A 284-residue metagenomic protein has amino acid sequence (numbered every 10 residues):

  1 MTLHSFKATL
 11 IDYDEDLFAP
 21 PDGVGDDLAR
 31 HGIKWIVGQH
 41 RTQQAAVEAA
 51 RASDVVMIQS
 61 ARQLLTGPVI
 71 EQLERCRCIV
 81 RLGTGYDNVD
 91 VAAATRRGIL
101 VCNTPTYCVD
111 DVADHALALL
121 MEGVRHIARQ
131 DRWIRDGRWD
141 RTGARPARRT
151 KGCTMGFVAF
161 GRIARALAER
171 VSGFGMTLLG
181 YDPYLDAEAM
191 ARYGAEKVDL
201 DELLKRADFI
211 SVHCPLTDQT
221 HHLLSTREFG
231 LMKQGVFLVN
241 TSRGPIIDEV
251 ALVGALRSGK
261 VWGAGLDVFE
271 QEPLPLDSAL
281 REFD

Functional and structural regions predicted by a protein language model:
M1-S53: N-terminal glycine-/charge-rich "phosphate-binding" loop or analogous flexible N-terminal tail
G23, R138, T142-Q234: Rossmann-like dinucleotide/phosphate-binding beta-alpha-beta segment
Q39, Q59, L82-G83, I99-D110 (+2 more regions): Short beta->alpha connector loops at strand-helix junctions that form conserved, small/polar/Pro-enriched
E48-A50, V69-Q72, E202-R206, E228 (+1 more regions): Structural alpha-helical scaffold elements that stabilize or flank donor/cofactor-binding regions in carbohydrate
A61, T84, D208, C214-L216 (+2 more regions): Short glycine-/small-residue-rich Rossmann-like dinucleotide-binding loops
L64-C76, V91-A93, Q219-L238, E249-V250: Rossmann-fold NAD(P) dinucleotide-binding segment
R97, P105-T154, A166-E169: Phosphate-binding beta-alpha-beta segment of Rossmann-like dinucleotide-binding domains, i.e., the NAD(P)
V101-C102, T226, G235-D284: Rossmann-like dinucleotide-binding domain for NAD(H)/NADP(H)
